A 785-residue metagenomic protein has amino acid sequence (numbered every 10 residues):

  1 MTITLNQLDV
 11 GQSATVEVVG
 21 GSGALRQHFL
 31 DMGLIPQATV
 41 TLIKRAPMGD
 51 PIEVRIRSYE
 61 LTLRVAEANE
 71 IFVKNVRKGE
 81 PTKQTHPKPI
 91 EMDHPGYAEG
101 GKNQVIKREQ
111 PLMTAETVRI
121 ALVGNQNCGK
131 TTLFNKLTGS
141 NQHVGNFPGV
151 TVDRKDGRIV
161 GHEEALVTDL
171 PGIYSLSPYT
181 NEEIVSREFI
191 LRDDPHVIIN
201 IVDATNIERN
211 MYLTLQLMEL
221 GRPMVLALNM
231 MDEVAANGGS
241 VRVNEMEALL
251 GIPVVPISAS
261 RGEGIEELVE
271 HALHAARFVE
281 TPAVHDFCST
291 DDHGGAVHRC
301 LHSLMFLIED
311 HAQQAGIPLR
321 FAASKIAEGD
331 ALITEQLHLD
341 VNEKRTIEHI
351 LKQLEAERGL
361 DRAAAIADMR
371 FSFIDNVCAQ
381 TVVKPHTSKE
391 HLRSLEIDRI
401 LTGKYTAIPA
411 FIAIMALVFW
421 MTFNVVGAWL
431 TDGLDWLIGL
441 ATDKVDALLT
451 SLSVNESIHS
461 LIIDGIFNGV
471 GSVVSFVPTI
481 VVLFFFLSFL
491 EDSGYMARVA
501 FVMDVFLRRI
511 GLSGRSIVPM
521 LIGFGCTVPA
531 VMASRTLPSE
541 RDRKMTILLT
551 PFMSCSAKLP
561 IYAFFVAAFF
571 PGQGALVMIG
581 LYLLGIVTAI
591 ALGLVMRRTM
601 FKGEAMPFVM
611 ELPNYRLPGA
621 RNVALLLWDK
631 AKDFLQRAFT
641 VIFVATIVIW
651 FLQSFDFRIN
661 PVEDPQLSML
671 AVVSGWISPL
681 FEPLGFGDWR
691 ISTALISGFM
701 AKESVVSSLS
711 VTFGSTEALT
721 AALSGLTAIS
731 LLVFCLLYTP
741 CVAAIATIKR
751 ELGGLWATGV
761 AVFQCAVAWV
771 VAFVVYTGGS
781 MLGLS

Functional and structural regions predicted by a protein language model:
H94-S175: Conserved G1/Walker A P-loop phosphate-binding module
H162, R187-V254, I561: Conserved C-terminal guanine-recognition region of P-loop GTPase G domains, centered on the G4
V225, A235-H386: Alpha-helical transmembrane helix bundles of large polytopic membrane transport and channel proteins
A364-D368, K384, V425-I466, I510 (+4 more regions): Extended, low-charge hydrophobic alpha-helical regions
L401-F501: Core alpha-helical transmembrane segments of integral membrane proteins
A410-M421, L483-S488, V566-A568, Y582-V595 (+3 more regions): Hydrophobic core segments of alpha-helical transmembrane domains in multi-pass membrane transport and ion-translocation
L440-K444, A497-G525, K602-L626, L670: Juxtamembrane inter-helical linkers in multi-pass membrane proteins
F552, S556-I579, A743-G753, V774-S785: Transmembrane helix-loop junctions at the membrane interface of multipass transporters and ion channels
